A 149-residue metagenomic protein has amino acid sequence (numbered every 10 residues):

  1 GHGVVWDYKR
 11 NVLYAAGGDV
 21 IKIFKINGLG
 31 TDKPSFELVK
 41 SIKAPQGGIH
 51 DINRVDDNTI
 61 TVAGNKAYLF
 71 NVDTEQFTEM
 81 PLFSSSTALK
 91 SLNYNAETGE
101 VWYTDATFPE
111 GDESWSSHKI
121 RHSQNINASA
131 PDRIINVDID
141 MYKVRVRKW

Functional and structural regions predicted by a protein language model:
G1-A16: Loop-centered beta-sheet repeat module
G1-G3, K43-V55, F83-G99, A128-W149: Repeated scaffold domains used in trafficking and secretory/extracellular systems, primarily beta-propellers
W6, I23-N27, F70-D73, E113: Hydrophobic/aromatic beta-strand positions that recur at structurally equivalent sites within the blades
K9-N11, D19, D56-T59, E97-E100: Short coil/turn segments that connect the beta-strands within blades of beta-propeller domains
A16-G18, I26, G64-N65, A106: Short loop/turn segments immediately following the C-termini of beta-strands
K25-K33, V72-L82: Short loop/turn segments immediately following beta-strands, especially the blade-tip and inter-blade linker loops
P34-A44: Inter-blade linker and blade-boundary elements of WD-repeat/beta-propeller domains
K43, D56, I60-F70: A conserved mid-domain beta-alpha-beta active-site/ligand-binding segment of alpha/beta enzyme cores
